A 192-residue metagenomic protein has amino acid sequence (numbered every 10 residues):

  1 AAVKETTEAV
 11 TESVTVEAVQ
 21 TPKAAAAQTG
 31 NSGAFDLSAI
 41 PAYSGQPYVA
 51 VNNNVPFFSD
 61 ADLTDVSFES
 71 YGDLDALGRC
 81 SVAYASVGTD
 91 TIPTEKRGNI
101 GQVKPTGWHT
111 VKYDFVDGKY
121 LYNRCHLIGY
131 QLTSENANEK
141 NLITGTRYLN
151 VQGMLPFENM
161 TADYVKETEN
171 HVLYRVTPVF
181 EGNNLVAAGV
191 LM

Functional and structural regions predicted by a protein language model:
A1-D60: N-terminal, intrinsically disordered, polar/charged segments of Gram-positive cell-envelope systems that serve as
D60-M192: Domain-level detector of nuclease and nuclease-like folds in predominantly extracellular/periplasmic contexts
